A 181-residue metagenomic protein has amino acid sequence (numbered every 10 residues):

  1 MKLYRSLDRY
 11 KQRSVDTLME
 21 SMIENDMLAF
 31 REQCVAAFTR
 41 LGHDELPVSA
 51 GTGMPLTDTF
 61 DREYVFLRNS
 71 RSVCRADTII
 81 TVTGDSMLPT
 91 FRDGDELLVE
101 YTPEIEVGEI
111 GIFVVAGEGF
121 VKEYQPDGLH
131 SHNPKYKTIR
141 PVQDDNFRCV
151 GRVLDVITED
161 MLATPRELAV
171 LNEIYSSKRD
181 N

Functional and structural regions predicted by a protein language model:
M1-E45: Charged, helix-prone or intrinsically disordered regulatory segments positioned adjacent to compact structured domains
A29-Q33, A37-F38, L46-A50, P55-Y64 (+1 more regions): Acidic/glycine-rich C-terminal interaction modules and beta/coil loop segments that lie outside canonical DNA-binding
